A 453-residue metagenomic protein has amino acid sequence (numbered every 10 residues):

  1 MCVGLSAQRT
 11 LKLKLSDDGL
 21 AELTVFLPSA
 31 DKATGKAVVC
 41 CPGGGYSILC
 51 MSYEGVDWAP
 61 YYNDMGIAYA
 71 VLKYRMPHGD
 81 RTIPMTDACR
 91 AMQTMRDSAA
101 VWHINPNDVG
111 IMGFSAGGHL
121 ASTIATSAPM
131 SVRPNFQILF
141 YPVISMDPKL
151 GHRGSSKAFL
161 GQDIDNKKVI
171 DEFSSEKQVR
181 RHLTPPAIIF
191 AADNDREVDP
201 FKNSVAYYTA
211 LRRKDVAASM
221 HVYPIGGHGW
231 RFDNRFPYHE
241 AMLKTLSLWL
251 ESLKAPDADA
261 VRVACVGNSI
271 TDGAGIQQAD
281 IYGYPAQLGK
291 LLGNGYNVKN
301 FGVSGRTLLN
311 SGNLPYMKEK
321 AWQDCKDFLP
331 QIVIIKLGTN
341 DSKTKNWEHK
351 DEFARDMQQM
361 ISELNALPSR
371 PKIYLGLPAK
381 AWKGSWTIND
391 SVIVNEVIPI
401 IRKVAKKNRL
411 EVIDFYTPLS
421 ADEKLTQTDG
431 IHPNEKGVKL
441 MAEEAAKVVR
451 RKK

Functional and structural regions predicted by a protein language model:
T24-F26, V205-D257, T428, E435: C-terminal catalytic histidine-bearing segment of alpha/beta-hydrolase fold enzymes
C50-D57, A70-P106, N234-A241: Catalytic nucleophile-loop/oxyanion-hole region of alpha/beta-hydrolase and closely related hydrolase-like folds
R90-S155, K167-D171, S175: Primarily recognizes the serine-hydrolase "nucleophile elbow" in alpha/beta-hydrolase and SGNH/GDSL folds
R153, D259-A264, I270-R355, V392: Conserved SGNH/GDSL esterase-like catalytic core that processes O-acyl groups on lipids and polysaccharides
I188-A191, D195: Short beta-strand/loop motif that positions the catalytic acidic residue of the alpha/beta-hydrolase fold
R196-N203: Conserved alpha/beta-hydrolase "acid-adjacent" motif
G227-D233, I276, A379-K453: Catalytic His-Asp segment of secreted/periplasmic serine-dependent ester chemistry enzymes
K336-N340, S362-N395: Active-site segments of SGNH/GDSL-like serine hydrolases that catalyze O-acetyl group transfer/hydrolysis on lipids
